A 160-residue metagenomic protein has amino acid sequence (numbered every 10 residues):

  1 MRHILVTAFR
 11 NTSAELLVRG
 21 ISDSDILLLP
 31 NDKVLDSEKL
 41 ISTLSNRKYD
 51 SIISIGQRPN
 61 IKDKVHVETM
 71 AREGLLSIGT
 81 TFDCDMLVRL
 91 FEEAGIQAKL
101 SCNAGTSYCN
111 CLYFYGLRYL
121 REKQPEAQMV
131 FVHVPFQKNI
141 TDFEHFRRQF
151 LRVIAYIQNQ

Functional and structural regions predicted by a protein language model:
M1-T106, L117-Q128, E144-R148, I157-N159: N-terminal catalytic or cofactor-binding beta/alpha core of small enzyme domains
L112-G116: Buried hydrophobic packing segments
H133-F136: An accessory alpha-helical subdomain
K138-D142: Short active-site-adjacent structural elements
